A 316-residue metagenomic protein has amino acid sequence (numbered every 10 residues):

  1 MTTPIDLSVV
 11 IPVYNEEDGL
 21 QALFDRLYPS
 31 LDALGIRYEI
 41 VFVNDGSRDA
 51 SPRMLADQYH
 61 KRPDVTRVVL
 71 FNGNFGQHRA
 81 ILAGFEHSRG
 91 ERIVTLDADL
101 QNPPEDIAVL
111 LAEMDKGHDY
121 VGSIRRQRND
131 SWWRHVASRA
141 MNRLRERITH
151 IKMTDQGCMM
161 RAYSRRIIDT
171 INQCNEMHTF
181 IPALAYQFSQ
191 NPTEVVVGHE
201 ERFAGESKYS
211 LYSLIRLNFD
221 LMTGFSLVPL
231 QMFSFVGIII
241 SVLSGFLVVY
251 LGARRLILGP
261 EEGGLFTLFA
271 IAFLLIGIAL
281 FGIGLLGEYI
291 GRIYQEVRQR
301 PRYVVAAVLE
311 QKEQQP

Functional and structural regions predicted by a protein language model:
M1-I5, F180-P316: Hydrophobic helical membrane-anchoring modules
M1-W132: Structured catalytic core of nucleotide-sugar glycosyltransferases
V9, L27, G84, D99 (+7 more regions): Residue-level signature of catalytic and energy-coupling elements of molecular machines, predominantly ATP/GTP-dependent
N15-D18, Q101, E105, N172 (+3 more regions): Residues in soluble alpha-helical coiled-coils and helical-bundle/repeat scaffolds
P29, A33, D57, K61 (+7 more regions): Conserved amphipathic alpha-helical interaction elements at protein-protein interfaces in regulatory, energy-coupling
V69-G73, Q77-H87, P104-Q187, E200-F219: Acceptor/aglycone-binding surface of glycosyltransferases and processive sugar-polymer synthases
